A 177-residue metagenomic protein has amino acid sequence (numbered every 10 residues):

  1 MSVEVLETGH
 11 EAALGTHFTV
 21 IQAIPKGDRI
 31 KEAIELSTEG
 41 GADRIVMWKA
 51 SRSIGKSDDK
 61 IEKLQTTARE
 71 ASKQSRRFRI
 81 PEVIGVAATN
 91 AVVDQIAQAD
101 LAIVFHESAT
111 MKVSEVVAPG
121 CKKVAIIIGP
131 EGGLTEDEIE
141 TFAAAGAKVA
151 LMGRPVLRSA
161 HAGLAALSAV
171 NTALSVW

Functional and structural regions predicted by a protein language model:
M1-V5: Short, solvent-exposed secondary-structure boundary/capping segments
L6-I103: RNA substrate-binding interface of SAM-dependent RNA methyltransferases
Q22-A23, I84, E131, P155 (+1 more regions): Glycine- and other small-residue-rich loops at beta-strand/loop junctions that grip anionic moieties
R29, A88, G133, H161-A162: Residue-level recognition of oxygen-bearing side chains
L36-G40, E62, A118-K122, T141-A144 (+1 more regions): Short, solvent-exposed amphipathic alpha-helical segments in soluble enzyme and RNA/protein-processing domains
I96-T141, K148-P155: Active-site/ligand-binding-proximal alpha/beta "capping" segment
E136-W177: Structured adenosyl-cofactor binding patch, chiefly the S-adenosyl-L-methionine
